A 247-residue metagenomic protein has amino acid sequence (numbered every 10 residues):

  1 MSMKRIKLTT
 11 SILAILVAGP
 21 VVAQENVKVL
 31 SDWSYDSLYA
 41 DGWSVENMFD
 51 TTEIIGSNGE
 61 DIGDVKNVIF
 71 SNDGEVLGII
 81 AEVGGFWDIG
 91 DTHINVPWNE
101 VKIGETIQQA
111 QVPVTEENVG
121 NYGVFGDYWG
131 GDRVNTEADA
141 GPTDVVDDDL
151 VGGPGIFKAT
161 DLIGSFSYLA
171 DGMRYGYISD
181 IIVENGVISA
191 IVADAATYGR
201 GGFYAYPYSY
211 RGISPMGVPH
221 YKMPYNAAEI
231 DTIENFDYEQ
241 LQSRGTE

Functional and structural regions predicted by a protein language model:
M1-S11: Bacterial Sec-dependent N-terminal signal peptides
I6-L8, A23-E247: Peripheral interaction segments used for macromolecular assembly
L13-L16: Repetitive helical segments and hydrophobic/amphipathic motifs
A18-P20: N-terminal signal peptide c-region/cleavage motif recognized by signal peptidases
